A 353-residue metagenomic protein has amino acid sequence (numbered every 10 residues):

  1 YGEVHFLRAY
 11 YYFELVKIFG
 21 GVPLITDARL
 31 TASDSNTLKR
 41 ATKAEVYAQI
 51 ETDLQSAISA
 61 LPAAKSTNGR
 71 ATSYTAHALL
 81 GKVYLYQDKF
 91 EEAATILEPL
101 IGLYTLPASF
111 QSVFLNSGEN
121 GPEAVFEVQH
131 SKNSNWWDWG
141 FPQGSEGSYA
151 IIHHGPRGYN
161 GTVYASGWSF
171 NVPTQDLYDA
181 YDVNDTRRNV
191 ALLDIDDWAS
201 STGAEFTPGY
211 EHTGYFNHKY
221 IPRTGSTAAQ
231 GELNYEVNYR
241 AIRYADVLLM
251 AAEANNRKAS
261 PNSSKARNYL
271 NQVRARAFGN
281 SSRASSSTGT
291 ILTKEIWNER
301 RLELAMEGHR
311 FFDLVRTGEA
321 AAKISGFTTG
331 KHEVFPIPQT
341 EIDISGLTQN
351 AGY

Functional and structural regions predicted by a protein language model:
Y1-L24, V46-L61, G69-L100, F126 (+4 more regions): Extended, hydrophobic/aromatic-rich amphipathic alpha-helical segments that build helical scaffolds
L15, F19-D27, W136-G140, S201-G203 (+1 more regions): Short, solvent-exposed loop/turn and secondary-structure capping segments
G21-K43, A48: Short coil/linker segments at helix-helix boundaries
A32-T37, Y149-A150, G214, Y220-L233 (+1 more regions): Short, solvent-exposed loop/beta-turn-alpha elements that line the ligand-binding surface or hinge of extracytoplasmic
L38-K43, K65-R70, Q230-A241: Solvent-exposed loop and edge beta-strand segments that line ligand/cofactor-binding and catalytic clefts
Y47, Q55-I58, R70-F206, I324: An aromatic- and glycine-enriched ligand-binding surface/loop that stacks and positions planar moieties
Q49, L115-F170, N234, Y239 (+2 more regions): Long, intrinsically disordered, low-complexity segments
D176-Y244: Flexible, polar/acidic helix-loop-strand segments at domain edges
